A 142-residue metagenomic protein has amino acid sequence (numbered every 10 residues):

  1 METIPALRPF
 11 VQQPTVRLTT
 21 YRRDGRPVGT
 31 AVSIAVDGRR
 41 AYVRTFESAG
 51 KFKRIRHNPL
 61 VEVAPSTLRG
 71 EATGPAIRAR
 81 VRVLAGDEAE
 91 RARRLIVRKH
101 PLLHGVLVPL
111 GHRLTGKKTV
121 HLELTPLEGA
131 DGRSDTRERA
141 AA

Functional and structural regions predicted by a protein language model:
M1-R17, E71-T73, T136-A142: Extreme N-terminal tail/first-helix region
E2-P5, V28-T30, S48-G50, V108-P109: A generic local structural motif
L7-V11, V16-T20, V36-R40, K51-N58 (+1 more regions): Short linear motifs at secondary-structure transitions and domain/linker junctions
Q13-E47, V61-P65, G74-I77: Short beta-strand segments
A31, E88, T136-E138: Generic signature of intrinsically disordered, low-complexity, basic-rich segments and short cationic peptides
Y42, D87, A130-G132: Residue-level signal for secondary-structure boundary sites
S48-E128: Short, structured beta-strand-loop surface elements
T125, G129-A140: Short, charged, intrinsically disordered terminal tails
